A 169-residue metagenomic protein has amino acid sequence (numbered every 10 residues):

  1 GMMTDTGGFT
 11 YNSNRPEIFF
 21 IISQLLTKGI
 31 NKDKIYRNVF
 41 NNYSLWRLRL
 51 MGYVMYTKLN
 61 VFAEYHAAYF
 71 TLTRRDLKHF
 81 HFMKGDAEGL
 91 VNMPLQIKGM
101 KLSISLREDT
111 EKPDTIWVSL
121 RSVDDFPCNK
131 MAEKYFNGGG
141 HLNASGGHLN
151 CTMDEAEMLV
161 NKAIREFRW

Functional and structural regions predicted by a protein language model:
G1-G7: His-Asp-centered metal-binding catalytic motifs of divalent-metal-dependent phosphohydrolases/nucleases
G7-Y135, G140-W169: Hydrophobic helix-and-loop "lid/oligomerization" segment in the mid-to-C-terminal part of catalytic domains
